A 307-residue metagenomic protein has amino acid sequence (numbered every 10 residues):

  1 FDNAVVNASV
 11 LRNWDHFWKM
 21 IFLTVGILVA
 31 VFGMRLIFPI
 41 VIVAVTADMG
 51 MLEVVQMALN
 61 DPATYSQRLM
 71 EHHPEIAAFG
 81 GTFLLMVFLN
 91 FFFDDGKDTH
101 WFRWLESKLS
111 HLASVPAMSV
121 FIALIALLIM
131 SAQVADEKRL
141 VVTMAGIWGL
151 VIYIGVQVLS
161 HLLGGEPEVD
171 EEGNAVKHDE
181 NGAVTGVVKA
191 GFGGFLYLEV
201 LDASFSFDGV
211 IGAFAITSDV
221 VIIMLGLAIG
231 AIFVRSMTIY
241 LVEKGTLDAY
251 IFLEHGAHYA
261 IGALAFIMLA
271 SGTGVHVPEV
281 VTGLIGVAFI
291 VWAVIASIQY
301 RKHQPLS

Functional and structural regions predicted by a protein language model:
F1-S307: Multi-pass alpha-helical transmembrane bundle typical of ion/small-solute transporters and intramembrane aspartyl
